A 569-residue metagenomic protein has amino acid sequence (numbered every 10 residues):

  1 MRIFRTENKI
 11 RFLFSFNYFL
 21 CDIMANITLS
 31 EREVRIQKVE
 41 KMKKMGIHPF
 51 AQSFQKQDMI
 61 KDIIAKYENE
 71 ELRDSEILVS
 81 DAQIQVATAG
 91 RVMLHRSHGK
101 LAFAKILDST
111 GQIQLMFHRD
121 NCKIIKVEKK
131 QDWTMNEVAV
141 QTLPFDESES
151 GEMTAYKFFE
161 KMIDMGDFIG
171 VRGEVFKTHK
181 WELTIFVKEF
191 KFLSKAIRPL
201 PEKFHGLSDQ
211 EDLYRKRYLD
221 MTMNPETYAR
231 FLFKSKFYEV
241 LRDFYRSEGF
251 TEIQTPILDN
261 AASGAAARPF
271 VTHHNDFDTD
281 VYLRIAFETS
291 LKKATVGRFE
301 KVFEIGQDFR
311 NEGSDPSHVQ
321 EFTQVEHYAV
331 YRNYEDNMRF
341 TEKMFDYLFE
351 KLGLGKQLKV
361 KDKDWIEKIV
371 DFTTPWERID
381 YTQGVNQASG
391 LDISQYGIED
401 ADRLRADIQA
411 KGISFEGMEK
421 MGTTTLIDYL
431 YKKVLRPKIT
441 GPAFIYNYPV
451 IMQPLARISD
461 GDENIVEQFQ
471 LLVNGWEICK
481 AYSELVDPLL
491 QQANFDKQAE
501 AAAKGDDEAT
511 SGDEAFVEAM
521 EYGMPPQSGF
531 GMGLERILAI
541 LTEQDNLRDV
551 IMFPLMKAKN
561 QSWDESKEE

Functional and structural regions predicted by a protein language model:
R5-N8, F12, N136, P144: Serine/threonine-rich, low-complexity intrinsically disordered segments
N8-I23: Short, Lys/Arg-enriched N-terminal segments with co-localized hydrophobic residues within the first ~10-30 amino acids
C21-E569: Class II aminoacyl-tRNA synthetase catalytic cores and aaRS-like
